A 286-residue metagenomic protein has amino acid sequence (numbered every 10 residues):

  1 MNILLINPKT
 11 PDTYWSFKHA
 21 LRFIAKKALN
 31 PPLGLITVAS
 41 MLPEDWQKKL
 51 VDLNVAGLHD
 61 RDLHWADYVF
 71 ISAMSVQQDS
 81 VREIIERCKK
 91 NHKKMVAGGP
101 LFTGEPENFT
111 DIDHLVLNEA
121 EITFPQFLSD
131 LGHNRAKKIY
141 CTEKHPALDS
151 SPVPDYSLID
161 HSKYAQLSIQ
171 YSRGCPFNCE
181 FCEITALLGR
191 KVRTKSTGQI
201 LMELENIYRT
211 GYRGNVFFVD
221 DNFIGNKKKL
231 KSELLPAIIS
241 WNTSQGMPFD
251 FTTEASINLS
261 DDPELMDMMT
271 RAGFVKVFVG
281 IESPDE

Functional and structural regions predicted by a protein language model:
M1-Y212: Acidic, low-complexity intrinsically disordered segments
P152-E286: Radical SAM [4Fe-4S] cluster-binding motif and immediate context
